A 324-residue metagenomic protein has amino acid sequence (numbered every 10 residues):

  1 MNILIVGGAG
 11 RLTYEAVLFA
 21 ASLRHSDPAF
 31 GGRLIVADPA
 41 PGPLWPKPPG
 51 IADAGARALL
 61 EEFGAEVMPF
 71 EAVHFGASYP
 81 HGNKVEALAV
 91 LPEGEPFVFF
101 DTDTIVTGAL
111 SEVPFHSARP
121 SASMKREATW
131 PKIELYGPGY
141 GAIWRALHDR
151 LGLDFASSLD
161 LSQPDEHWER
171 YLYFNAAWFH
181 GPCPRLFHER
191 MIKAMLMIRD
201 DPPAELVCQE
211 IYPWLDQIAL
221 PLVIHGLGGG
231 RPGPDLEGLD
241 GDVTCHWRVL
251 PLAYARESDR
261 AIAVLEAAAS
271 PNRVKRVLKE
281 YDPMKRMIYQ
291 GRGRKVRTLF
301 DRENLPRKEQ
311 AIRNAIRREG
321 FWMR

Functional and structural regions predicted by a protein language model:
M1-H74, E93, I211, G291-R324: N-terminal anchoring/stem segment of glycosyltransferases
I5-G8, D160-A177, G181-R324: A glycosyltransferase accessory/donor-loop signature
T13-V17, H81-V85, A176, P213-I218: Conserved glycosyltransferase catalytic-site signature
I35-A37, V98-D101, V106, A122-S123 (+2 more regions): A structural signal for short, well-ordered beta-strand segments and their strand-loop junctions that often border
P69-F100, I105-G108, E112, P120-K125: A conserved donor-nucleotide-binding helix/loop in the catalytic core of Leloir-type glycosyltransferases
P80-A87, G137-G139, V249-A253: Short, surface-exposed amphipathic charged segments that create phosphate/polyanion-binding patches used for binding
V106-A146: Conserved donor-nucleotide/metal-binding helix-loop-beta segment in metal-dependent transferases, i.e., the alpha-helix
P131-P182: Extended catalytic-interface subdomain
